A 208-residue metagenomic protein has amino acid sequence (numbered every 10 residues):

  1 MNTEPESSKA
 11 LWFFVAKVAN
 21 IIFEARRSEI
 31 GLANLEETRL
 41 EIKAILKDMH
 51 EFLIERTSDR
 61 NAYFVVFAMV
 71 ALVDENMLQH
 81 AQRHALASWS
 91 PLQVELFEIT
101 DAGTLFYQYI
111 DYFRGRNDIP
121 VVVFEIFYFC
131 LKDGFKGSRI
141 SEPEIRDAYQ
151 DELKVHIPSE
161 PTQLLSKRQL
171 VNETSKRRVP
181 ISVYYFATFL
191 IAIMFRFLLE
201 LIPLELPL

Functional and structural regions predicted by a protein language model:
M1-E95: N-terminal extramembrane/targeting module of integral membrane proteins
F23, R27, E51-I54, D74 (+5 more regions): Charged/polar positions within long, soluble alpha-helices
N34, A87, Q93-E98, S141-E144 (+1 more regions): Hydrophobic alpha-helical segments
Y63-F135: Membrane-proximal low-complexity regions enriched in glycine and acidic/polar residues
L131-R146: Short, non-transmembrane cytosolic segments of multipass membrane proteins
I145-S175: Juxtamembrane amphipathic/hinge helix adjacent to a transmembrane helix
R168-L208: C-terminal single-pass membrane-anchor helix
